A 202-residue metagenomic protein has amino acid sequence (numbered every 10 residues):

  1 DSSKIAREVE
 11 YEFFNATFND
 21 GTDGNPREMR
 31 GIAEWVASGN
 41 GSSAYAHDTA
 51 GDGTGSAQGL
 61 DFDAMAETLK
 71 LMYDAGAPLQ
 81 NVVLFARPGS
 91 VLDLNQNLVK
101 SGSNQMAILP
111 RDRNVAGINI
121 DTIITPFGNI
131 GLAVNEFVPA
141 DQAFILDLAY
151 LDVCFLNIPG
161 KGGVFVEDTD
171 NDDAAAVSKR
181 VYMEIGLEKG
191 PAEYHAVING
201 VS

Functional and structural regions predicted by a protein language model:
S2-A6: Internal, well-ordered alpha/beta segment that forms a basic, Gly-enriched binding/recognition surface
E10-P26: Short, glycine/acidic-rich hinge or "gate" loops at secondary-structure transitions that mediate conformational
A16, D74-A77, Y182, G186-E188: Glycine-centered secondary-structure boundary/capping sites
N25-D63, E67, D93-S202: Sequence/fold signature of self-assembling virion shell proteins
L60-Y73, A77, V82-L84: Amphipathic interfacial helices
N81-G89, D93: Long, repeat-rich segments with strong aromatic
